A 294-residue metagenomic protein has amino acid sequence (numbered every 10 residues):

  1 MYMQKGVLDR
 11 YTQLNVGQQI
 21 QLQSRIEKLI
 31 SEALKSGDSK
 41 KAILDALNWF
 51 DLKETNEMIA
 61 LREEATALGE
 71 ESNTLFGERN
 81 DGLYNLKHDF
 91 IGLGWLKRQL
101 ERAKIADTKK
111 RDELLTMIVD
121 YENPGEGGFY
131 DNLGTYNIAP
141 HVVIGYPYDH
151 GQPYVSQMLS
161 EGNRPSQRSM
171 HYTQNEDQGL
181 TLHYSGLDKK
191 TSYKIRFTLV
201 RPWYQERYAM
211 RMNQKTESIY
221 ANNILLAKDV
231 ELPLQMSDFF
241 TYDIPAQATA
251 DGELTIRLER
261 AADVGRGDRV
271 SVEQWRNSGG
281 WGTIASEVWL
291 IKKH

Functional and structural regions predicted by a protein language model:
M1-D188, K194, R201: Catalytic domains of carbohydrate-active enzymes that cleave complex glycans
R168-K190, T198-K293: Beta-strand-rich ligand-recognition modules
